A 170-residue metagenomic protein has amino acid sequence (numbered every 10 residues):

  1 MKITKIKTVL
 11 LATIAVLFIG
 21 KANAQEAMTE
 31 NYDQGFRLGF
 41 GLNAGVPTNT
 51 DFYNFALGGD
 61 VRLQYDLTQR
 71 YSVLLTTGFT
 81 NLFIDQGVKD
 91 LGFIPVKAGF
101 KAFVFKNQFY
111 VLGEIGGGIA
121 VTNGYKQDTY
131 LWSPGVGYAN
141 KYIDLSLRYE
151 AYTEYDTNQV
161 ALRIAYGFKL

Functional and structural regions predicted by a protein language model:
M1-Y32, L170: Cleavable N-terminal export/targeting peptides
N23-D66, G167-K169: Short glycine/proline- and aromatic-enriched beta-strand/turn motifs that initiate or cap beta-hairpins
F36, Q69-V73, N107-V111, N140-L147 (+1 more regions): Repeated loop/turn-to-beta-strand initiation elements of outer-membrane beta-barrel proteins
R37-G39, N43, F100, N140-Y142 (+1 more regions): Outer-membrane beta-barrel "beta-signal"
L38-L42, L75-T77, A98, V111-I115 (+3 more regions): Membrane-embedded beta-strand positions of outer-membrane beta-barrel proteins
G41-P47, G78-L82, E114-A120, R148-Y152 (+1 more regions): Outer-membrane beta-barrel pore domains and translocons
A44, L63-Y65, A102-V104, V136-N140 (+2 more regions): Residue-level signature of outer-membrane beta-barrel architecture
P47-A56, I84-L91, I119-T129, E150-A161: Solvent-exposed loop/turn segments connecting transmembrane beta-strands in outer-membrane beta-barrel proteins
